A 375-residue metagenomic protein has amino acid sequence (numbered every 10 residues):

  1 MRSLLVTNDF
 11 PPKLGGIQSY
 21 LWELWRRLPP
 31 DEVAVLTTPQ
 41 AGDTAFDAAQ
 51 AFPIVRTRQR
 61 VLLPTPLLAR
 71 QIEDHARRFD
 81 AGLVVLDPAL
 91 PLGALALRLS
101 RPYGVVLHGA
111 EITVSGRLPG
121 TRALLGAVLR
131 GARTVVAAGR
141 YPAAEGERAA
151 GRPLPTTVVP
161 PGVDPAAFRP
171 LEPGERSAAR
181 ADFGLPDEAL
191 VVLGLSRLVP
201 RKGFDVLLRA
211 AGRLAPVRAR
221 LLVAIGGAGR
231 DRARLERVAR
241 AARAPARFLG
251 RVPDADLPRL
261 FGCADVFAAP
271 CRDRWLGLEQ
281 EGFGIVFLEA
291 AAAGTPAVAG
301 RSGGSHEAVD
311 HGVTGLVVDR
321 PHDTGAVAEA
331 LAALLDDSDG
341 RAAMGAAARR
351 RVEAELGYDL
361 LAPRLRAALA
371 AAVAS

Functional and structural regions predicted by a protein language model:
P39, Y141, G162: Carbohydrate-associated surface elements
L86-L92: Short His-centered aromatic/hydrophobic patch
R169-L185: A short helix/loop element that forms part of the nucleotide-sugar donor recognition site in Leloir-type
A178-A181, A333, G340-E355, L361: A short, well-ordered alpha-helix in the C-terminal region of glycosyltransferases
P186-K202, L208-G212: Conserved donor-binding/catalytic core segment of Leloir-type glycosyltransferases
A233, H306-A332, D339-A343: Change "using UDP/GDP/dTDP sugars" to "using nucleotide sugars
A233-P258, V266: Nucleotide-activated donor-binding/catalytic signature segment of Leloir-type glycosyltransferases, i.e., the conserved
G262-Q280, T295: Acidic donor-binding loop of glycosyltransferase active sites
